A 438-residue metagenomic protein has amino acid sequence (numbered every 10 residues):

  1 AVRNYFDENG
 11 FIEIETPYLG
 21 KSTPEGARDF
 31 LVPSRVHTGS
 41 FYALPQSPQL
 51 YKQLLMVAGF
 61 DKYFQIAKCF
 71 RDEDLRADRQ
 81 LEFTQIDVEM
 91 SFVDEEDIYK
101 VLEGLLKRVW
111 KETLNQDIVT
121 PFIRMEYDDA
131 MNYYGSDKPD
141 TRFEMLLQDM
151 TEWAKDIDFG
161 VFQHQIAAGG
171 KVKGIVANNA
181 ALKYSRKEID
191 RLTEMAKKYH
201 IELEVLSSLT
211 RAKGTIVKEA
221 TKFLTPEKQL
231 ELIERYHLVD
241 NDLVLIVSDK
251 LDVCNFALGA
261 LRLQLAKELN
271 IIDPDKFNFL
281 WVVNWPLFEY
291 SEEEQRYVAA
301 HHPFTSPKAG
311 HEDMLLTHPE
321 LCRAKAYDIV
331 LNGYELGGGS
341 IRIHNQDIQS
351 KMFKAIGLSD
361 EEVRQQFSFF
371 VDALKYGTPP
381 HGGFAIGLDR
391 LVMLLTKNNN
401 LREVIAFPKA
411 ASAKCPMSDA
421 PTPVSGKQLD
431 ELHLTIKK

Functional and structural regions predicted by a protein language model:
A1-K438: Class II aminoacyl-tRNA synthetase catalytic cores and aaRS-like
